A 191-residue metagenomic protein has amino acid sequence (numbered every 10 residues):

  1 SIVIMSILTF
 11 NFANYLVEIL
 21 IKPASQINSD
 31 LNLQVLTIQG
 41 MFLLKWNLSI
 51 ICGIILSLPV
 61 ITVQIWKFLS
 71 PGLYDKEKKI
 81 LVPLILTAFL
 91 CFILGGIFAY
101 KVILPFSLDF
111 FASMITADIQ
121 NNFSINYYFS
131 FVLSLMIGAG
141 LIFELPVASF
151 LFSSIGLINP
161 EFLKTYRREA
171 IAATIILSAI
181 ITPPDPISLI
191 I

Functional and structural regions predicted by a protein language model:
S1-I191: Membrane topogenic/interface segments and analogous intrinsically disordered interaction regions
